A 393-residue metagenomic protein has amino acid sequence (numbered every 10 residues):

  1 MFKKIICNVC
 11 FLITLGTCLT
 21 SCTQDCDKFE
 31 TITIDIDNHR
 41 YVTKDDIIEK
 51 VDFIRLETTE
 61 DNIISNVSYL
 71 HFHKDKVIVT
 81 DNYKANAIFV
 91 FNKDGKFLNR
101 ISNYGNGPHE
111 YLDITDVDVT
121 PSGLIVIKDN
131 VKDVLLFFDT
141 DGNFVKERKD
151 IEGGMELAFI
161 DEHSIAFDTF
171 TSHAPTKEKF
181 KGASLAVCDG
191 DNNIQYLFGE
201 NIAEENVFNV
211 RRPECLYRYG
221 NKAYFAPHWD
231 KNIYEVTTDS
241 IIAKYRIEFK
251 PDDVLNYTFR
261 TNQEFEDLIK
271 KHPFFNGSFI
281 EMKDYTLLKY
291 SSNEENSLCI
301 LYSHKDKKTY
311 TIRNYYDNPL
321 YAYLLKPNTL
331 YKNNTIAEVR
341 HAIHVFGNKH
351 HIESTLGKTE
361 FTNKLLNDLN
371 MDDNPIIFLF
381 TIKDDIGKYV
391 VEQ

Functional and structural regions predicted by a protein language model:
D25-E57: Blade/loop signatures of beta-propeller domains
D52-N86: Beta-strand-rich domains and repeat architectures in extracellular enzymes and scaffolds, especially beta-propellers
E57-D61, N66, K96-S122, K128-N130: Blade-loop segments of beta-propeller domains
E60, S102-E110, K149-E156, N201-E205 (+2 more regions): Short coil/turn segments at the loop-to-beta-strand junctions that recur within blades of beta-propeller repeat folds
N66-Y69, L112-D116, E152-I160, V207-E214 (+2 more regions): Repeated scaffold domains used in trafficking and secretory/extracellular systems, primarily beta-propellers
K76-N82, G123-D129, H163-T176, R218-Y234 (+2 more regions): Short beta-strand elements that form the blades of beta-propeller/WD-repeat-like and other beta-sheet-rich scaffold
N130-K181, L197-E205: Asp-box/WD-like beta-propeller blade repeats and closely related beta-sheet repeat scaffolds
Y245-E266, K305-N333, F346: Conserved blade-ending motifs and adjacent loop-strand segments that build the rim/top face of beta-propeller domains
